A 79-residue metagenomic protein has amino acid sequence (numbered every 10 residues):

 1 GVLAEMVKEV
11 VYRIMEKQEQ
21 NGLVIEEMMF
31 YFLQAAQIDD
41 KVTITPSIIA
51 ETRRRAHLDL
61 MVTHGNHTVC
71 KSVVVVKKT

Functional and structural regions predicted by a protein language model:
G1-I14: Hot-dog-fold acyl-thioester-processing enzymes
V2, M29-Y31, T43-S47, M61 (+1 more regions): Residues located in well-ordered beta-strands
E5, Q18-E26, D59, H64-N66: Homeobox/homeodomain signature
V11-V42, I48: Hydrophobic beta-strand-centered segment that forms part of the acyl-chain substrate-binding groove
A36-I38, I49-T79: HotDog/MaoC-like acyl-thioester-processing domains
